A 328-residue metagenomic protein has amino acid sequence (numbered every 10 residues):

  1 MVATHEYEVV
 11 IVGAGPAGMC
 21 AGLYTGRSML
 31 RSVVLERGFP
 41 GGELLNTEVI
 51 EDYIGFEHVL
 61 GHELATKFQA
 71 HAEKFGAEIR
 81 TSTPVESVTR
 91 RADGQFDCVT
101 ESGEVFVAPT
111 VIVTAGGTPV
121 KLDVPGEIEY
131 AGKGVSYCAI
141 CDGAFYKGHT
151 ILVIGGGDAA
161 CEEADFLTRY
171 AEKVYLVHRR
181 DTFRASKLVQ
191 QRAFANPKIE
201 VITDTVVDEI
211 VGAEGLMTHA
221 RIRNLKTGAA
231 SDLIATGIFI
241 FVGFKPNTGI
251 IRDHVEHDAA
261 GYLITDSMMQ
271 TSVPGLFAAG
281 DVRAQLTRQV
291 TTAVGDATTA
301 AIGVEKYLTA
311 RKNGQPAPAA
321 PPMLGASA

Functional and structural regions predicted by a protein language model:
V2-A3, Y7-A77, H149-T150, G155 (+5 more regions): Beta1-alpha1 glycine-rich phosphate/pyrophosphate-binding loop at the start of Rossmann-like nucleotide-binding domains
H5, A72-T100, V105-F106, T168-S267 (+1 more regions): A Rossmann-like FAD-binding core segment of flavoenzymes
E6, T118, D123, I128-F145 (+3 more regions): FAD-site-proximal beta/loop scaffold in flavoenzymes
E43, K121-L122, C161-E162, R184 (+3 more regions): Glycine/Thr-rich phosphate-binding loops of Rossmann-like dinucleotide-binding domains
I79-E101, V105-A144: Glycine/small-residue-rich loop that forms an oxyanion/phosphate-binding "nest" at active or ligand-binding sites
C161-D165, V273, A279-A328: A conserved FAD-binding loop/helix module that cradles the flavin
